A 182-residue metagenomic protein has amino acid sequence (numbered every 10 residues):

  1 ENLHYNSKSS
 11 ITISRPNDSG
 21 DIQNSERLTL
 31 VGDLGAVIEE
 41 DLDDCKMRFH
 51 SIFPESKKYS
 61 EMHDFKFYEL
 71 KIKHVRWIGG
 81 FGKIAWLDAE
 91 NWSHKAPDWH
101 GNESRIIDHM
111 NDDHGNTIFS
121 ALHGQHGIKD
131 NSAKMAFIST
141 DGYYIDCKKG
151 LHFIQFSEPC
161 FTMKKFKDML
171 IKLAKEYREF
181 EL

Functional and structural regions predicted by a protein language model:
E1-K58, M62-F65, K71-V75, L151: Short, structured beta-strand-loop surface elements
Y59-L182: C-terminal edge-of-domain segments
